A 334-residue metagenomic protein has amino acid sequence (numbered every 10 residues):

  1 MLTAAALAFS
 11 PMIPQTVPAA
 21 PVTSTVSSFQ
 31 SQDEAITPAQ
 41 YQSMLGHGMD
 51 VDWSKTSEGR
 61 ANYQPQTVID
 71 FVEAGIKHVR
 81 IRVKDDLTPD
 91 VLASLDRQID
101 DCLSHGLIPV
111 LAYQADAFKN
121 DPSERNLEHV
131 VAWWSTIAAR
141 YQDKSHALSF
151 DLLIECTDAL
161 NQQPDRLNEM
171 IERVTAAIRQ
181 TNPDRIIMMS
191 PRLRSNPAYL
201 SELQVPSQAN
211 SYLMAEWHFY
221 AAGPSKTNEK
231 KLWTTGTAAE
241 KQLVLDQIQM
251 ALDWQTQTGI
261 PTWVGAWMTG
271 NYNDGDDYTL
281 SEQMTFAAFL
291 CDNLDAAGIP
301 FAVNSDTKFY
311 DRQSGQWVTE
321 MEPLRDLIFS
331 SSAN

Functional and structural regions predicted by a protein language model:
L2-T3, L7-P11: Hydrophobic core
V17-R80, L327: N-terminal carbohydrate-binding accessory modules
F29-I36, A61-I69, L92-Q98, E128-A139 (+3 more regions): Alpha-helical scaffolding within the catalytic cores of extracellular/periplasmic polymer-degrading hydrolases
M49-W53, I81-D85, L111-A117, L152-I154 (+4 more regions): A cross-domain feature marking catalytic cores of carbohydrate-active enzymes and several ubiquitous metabolic/repair
K55-Y63, K84-A93, A117-E128, T157-N161 (+5 more regions): Acidic-and-aromatic substrate-binding clefts and catalytic sites of carbohydrate-active enzymes
Q64-A117, L127-A132, T136, L167-N182 (+1 more regions): Aromatic-lined substrate-binding rim segments of carbohydrate-active enzymes
V131-L232, G236-E240, D246-G270, A296-A297 (+1 more regions): Active-site region of glycoside hydrolase catalytic domains
L245-R325: Substrate-binding cleft of secreted/luminal carbohydrate-active enzymes
